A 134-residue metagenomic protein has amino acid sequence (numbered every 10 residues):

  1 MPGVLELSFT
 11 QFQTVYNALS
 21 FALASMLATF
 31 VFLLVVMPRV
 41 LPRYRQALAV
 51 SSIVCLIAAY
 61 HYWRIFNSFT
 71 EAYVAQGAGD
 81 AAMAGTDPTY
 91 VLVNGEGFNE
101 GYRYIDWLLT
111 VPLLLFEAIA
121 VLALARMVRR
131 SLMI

Functional and structural regions predicted by a protein language model:
P2-M26: Hydrophobic transmembrane alpha-helical segments in integral membrane proteins
F9-V15, A82-D106: Short aromatic-rich membrane-water interface segments that cap or initiate transmembrane helices in multi-pass membrane
F21-P38: N-terminal signal-anchor/start-transfer transmembrane helix
F32-L33, G95, G101-M133: Internal transmembrane alpha-helix with an interfacial aromatic "cap," most often the third helix
R39-I53: Alpha-helical transmembrane segments and their helix-start/interface "positive-inside/aromatic belt" motifs in integral
P42-R45, T70-M83: Interhelical loop segments of eukaryotic multi-pass membrane proteins
R45-A49, R129-I134: Cytoplasmic-side transmembrane-helix entry/capping segments in multi-pass membrane proteins
V50-E71: A generic, lipid-embedded transmembrane alpha helix
